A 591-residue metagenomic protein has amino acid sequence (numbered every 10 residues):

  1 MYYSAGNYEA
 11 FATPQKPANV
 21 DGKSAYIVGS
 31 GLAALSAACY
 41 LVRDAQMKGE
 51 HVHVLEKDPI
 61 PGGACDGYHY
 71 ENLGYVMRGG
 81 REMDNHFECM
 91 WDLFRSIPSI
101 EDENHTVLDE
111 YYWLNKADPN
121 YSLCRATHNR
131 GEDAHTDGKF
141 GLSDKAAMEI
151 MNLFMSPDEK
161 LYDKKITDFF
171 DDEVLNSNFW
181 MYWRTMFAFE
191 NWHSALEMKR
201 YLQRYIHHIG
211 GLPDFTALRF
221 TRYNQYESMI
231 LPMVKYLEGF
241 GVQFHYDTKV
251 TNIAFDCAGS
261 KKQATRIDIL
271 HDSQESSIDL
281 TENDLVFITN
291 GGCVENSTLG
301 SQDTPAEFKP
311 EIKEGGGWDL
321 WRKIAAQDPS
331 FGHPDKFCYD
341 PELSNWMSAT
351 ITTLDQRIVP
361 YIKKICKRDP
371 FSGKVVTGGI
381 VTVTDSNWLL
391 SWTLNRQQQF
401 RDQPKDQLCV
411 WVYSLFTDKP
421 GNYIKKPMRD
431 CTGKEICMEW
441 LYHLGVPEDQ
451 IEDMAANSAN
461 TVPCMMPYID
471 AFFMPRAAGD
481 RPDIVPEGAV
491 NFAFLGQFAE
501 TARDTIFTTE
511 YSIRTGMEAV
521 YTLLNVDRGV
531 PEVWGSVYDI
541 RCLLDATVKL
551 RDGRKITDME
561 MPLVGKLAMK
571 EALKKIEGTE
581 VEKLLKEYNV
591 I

Functional and structural regions predicted by a protein language model:
M1-A25, R43-H51, L550-I591: Extreme N-terminal leader/targeting segments of oxidoreductases
G29-L35: Glycine-rich Rossmann-fold phosphate-binding loop(s) that bind the pyrophosphate of adenine dinucleotide cofactors
A37-E50, Y236, F240-V242: A short, Lys/Arg-enriched amphipathic alpha-helix followed by its capping loop at the start of a domain
V42-H69: Glycine-rich FAD pyrophosphate-binding loop
N72-W113: Conserved FAD-binding subdomain of flavin-dependent enzymes
S99-H207, L218-F220: Rossmann-like flavin
Q203-L285, N290-G291, D303-T304, F308-W318: Helical element adjacent to the flavin cofactor pocket in flavoenzyme catalytic cores
H207-T221, N283-L285, N290-T515, Y521-Y538: C-terminal segments that line or cap access tunnels to active or ligand-binding sites in enzymes and enzyme-associated
